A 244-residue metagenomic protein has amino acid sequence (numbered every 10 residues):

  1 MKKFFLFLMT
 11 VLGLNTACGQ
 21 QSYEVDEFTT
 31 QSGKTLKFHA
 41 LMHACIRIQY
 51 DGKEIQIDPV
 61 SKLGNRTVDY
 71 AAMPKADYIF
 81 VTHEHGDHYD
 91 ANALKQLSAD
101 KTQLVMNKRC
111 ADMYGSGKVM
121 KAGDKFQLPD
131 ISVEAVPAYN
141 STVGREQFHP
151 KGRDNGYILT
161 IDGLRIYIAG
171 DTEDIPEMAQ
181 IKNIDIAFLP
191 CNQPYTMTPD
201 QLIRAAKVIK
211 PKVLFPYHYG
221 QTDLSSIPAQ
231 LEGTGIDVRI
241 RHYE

Functional and structural regions predicted by a protein language model:
K2-D51, Q230-T234, Y243: Zn-dependent metallo-beta-lactamase
Q21-K34, L41, M106-L164, V238-E244: Metallo-beta-lactamase
Y23-G33, L41, C45-E84, A91-K95 (+2 more regions): Pre-active-site segment of Zn-dependent metallo-hydrolases
Q56-V60, A76-D87, L104-K108, Y167-G170 (+3 more regions): Active-site neighborhood of phospho(di)ester-bond hydrolases with catalytic His/Asp-centered motifs
K62-N65, H85-Y89, A111-M113, D124-Q127 (+4 more regions): Active-site environment of divalent metal-dependent phosphoester hydrolases
T67-F126: Active-site HxH/HxHxD metal-binding segment of metal-dependent hydrolases
S116-P129, K151, I203, K207-E244: Binuclear metal-ion centers of metallo-dependent hydrolases, dominated by the metallo-beta-lactamase
N140-V208: Active-site-proximal loop/helix segments of hydrolase catalytic cores
